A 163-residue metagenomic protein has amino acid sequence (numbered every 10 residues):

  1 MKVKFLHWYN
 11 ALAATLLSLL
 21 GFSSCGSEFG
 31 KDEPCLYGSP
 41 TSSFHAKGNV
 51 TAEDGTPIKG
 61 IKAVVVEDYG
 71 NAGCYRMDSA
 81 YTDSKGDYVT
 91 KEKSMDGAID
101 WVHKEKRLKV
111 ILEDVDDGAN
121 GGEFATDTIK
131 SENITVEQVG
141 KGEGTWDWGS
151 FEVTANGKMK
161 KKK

Functional and structural regions predicted by a protein language model:
M1-G26: Sec-dependent bacterial lipoprotein signal peptides
G26-H45, N49-G55: Beta-strand-rich domain onsets/edges
E28-L36, A125-K163: Extracellular beta-sheet/turn segments enriched in Thr/Pro/Gly and aliphatic residues
A52-A72: Short, ordered, surface-exposed loop/turn motifs in non-cytosolic proteins
N71-S94: Short, acidic Ser/Thr/Gly-rich low-complexity loop/linker segments typical of extracellular and cell-surface proteins
V89-R107: Short Pro-Gly-centered beta-turn/loop motif in secreted/extracellular proteins
V115-G122: Short acidic/polar inter-strand loop motif in beta-rich domains
